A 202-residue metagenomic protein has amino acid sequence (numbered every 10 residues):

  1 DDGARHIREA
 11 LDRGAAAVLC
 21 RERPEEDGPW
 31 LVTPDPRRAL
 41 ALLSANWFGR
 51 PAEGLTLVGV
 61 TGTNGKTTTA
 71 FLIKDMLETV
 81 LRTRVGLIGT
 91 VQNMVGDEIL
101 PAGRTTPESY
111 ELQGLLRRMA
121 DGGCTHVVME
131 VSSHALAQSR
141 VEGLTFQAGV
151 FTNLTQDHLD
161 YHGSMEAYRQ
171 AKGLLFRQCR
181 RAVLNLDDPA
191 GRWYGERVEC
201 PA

Functional and structural regions predicted by a protein language model:
D1-L42, R181, A190: N-terminal leader/targeting and accessory segments in enzymes
L40-L186, A190-P201: Phosphate-binding loop of NTP-binding sites
